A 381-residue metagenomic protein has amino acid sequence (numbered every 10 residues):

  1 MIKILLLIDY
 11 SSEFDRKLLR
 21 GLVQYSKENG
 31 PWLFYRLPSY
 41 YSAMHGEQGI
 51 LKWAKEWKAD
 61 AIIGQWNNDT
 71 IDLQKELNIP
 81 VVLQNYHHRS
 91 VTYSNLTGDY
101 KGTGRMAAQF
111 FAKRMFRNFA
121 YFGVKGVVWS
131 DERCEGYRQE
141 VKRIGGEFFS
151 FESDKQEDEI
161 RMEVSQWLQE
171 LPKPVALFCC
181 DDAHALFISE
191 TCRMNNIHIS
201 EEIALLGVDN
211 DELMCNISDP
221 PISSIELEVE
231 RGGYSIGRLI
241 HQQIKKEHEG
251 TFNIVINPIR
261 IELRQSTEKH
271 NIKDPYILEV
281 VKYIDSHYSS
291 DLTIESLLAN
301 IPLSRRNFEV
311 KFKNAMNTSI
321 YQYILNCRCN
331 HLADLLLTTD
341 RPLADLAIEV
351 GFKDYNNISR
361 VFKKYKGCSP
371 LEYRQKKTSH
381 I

Functional and structural regions predicted by a protein language model:
M1-A61, I71-R305, E309-V310, N314 (+8 more regions): Bacterial carbohydrate/catabolite-sensing allosteric modules
I358: Binding-interface segments
K364: Detector for the c-type heme attachment site
